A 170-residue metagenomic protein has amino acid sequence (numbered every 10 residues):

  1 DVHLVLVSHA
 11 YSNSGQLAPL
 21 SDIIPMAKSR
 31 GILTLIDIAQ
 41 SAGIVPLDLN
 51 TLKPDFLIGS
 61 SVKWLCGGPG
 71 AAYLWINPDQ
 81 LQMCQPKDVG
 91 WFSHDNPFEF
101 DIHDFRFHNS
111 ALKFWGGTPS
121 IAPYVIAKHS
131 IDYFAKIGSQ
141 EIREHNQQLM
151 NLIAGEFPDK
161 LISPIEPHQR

Functional and structural regions predicted by a protein language model:
D1-R170: Pyridoxal 5′-phosphate
